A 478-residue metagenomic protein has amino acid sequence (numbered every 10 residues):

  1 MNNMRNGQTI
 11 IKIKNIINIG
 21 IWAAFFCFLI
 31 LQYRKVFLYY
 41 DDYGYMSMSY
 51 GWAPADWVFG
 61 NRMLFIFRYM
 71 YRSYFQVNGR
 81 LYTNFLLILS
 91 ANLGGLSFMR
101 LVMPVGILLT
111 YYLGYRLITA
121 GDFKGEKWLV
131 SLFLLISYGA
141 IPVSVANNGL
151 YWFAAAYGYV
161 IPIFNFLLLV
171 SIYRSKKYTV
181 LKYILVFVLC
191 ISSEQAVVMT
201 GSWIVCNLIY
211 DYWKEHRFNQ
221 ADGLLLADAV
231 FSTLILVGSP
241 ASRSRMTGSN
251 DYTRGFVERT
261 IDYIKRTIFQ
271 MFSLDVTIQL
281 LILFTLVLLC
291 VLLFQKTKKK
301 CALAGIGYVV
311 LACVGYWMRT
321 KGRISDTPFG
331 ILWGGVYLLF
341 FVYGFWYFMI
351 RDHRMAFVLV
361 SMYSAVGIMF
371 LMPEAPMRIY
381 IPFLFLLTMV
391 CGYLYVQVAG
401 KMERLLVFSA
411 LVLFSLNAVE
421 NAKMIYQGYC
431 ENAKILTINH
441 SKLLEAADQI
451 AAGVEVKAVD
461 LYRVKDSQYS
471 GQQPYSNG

Functional and structural regions predicted by a protein language model:
N2-V77, L81-L113, L117-L129, A221-A229 (+1 more regions): Intrinsically disordered, polar/acidic, low-complexity terminal segments
I30-S97, E194-S202, I209-F341, F370-P373 (+3 more regions): Transmembrane catalytic cores of multi-pass membrane glycosyltransferases and polysaccharide-assembly enzymes
I107-I118, P162-R174, S202-I209, T285-C290 (+3 more regions): Transmembrane alpha-helical segments
L113-S131, F153, S175, Q295 (+1 more regions): Transmembrane alpha-helical segments of multipass membrane enzymes and assembly factors that act on membrane-embedded
K127-Y173, S325-F341, S364-C391: Membrane-interface micro-motifs in multi-pass membrane enzymes
I172-V188, R217-L224, L405: Short hydrophobic alpha-helices at membrane interfaces in multi-pass membrane enzymes
T179-W203: Membrane-interface alpha helices of multi-pass inner-membrane proteins
C301-V310, R351-Y363, Q397-N421: Signature aromatic-anchored transmembrane alpha helix within multi-pass, membrane-resident enzymes that catalyze glycan
